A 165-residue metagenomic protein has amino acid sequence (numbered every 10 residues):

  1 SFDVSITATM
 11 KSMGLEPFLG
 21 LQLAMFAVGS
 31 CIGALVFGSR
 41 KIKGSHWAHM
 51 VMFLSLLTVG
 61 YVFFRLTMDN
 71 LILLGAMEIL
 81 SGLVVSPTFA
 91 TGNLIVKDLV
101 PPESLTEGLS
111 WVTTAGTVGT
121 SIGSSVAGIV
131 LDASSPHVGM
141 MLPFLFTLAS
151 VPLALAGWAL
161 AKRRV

Functional and structural regions predicted by a protein language model:
S1-Q22: Helix-loop boundary and gating motifs at the non-cytosolic
I6, P87-V100: Intracellular juxtamembrane helix-capping segments at the cytosolic ends of symmetry-related transmembrane helices
G33-H46, L131: Helix-to-loop junctions at the C-terminal end of transmembrane segments in multipass secondary transporters
L56-D69: C-terminal ends and interior cores of transmembrane alpha-helices in multi-pass membrane transporters/permeases
N70, L74-G82: Helical-face signature of the major facilitator-like transporter fold
S104-A133: A late C-terminal transmembrane helix in Major Facilitator Superfamily
I129-L148: A membrane-interface helix-boundary motif in multi-pass transporters
F144-V165: Multi-pass alpha-helical transporter architecture, strongest for 12-TM Major Facilitator/SLC carriers used
